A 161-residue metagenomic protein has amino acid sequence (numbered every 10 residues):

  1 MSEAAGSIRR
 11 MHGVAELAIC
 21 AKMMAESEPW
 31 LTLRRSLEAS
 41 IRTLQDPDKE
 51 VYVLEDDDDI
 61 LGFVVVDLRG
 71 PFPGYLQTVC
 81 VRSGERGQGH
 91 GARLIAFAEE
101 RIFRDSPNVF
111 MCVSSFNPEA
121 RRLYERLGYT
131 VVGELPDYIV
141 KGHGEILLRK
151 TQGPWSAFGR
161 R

Functional and structural regions predicted by a protein language model:
M1-A15, K150, P154-R161: Conserved N-terminal entry element of GNAT/NAT acetyltransferase domains
G6, R10-G84, I95-F97, R101 (+1 more regions): Acetyl-CoA-dependent GNAT
K49, H143-L147: Short hydrophobic/aromatic beta-strand or adjacent loop that forms the aromatic wall/cage of a ligand/substrate-binding
D59, T78, R82-A96, S114-R122 (+1 more regions): Conserved glycine-rich acetyl-CoA-binding loop
R69-P71, G84, F116-P118, G153-W155: Short coil/turn motifs at secondary-structure junctions
I102-V113: Conserved GNAT acetyl-CoA-binding A-motif
M111-R121, D137-H143: Conserved beta-strand-loop-alpha-helix junction that forms the acyl-donor binding cleft
V131-G133: A secondary-structure capping/hinge motif
